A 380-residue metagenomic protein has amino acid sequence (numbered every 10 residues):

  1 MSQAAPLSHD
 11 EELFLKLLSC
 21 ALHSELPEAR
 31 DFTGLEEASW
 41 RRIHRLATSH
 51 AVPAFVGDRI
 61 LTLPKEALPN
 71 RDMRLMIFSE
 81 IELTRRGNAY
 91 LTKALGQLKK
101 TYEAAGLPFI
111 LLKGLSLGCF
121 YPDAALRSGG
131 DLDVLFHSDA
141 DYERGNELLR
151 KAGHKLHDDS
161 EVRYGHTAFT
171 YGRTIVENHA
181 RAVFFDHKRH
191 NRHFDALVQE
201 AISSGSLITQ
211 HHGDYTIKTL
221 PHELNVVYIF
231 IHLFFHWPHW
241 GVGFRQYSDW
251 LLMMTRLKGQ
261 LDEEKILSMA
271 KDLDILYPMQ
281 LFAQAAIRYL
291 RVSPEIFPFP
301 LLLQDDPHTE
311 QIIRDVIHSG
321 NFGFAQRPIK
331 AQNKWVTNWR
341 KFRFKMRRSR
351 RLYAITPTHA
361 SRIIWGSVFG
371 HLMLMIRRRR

Functional and structural regions predicted by a protein language model:
S2-G130, F136-R380: Conserved NTP-donor binding/palm subdomain of two-metal-ion nucleotidyltransferases/polymerases, i.e., the charged
